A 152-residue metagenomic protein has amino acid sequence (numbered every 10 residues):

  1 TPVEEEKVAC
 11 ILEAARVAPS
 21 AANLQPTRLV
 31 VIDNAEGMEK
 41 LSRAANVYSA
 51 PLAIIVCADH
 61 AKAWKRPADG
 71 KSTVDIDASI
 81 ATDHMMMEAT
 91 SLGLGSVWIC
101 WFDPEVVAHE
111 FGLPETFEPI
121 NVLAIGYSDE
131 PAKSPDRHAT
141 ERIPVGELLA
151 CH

Functional and structural regions predicted by a protein language model:
T1-E6: A short beta-loop-alpha structural element at the N-terminal edge of CoA-dependent acyl/N-acetyltransferase catalytic
K7-A81: Glycine/small-residue-rich phosphate/adenosyl-binding loop
A50-I54, G112-S134: A glycine-rich helix N-cap at a beta->alpha junction
A58, W101, Y127: Short secondary-structure boundary segments
D69, V122-H152: C-terminal helix-cap and adjacent tail motif
A81-T90: Acidic, metal-associated active-site segment
G93: Structured binding elements
I99-T116: Active-site helix/loop module of the DD-peptidase/beta-lactamase fold, centered on the serine-lysine SxxK catalytic
